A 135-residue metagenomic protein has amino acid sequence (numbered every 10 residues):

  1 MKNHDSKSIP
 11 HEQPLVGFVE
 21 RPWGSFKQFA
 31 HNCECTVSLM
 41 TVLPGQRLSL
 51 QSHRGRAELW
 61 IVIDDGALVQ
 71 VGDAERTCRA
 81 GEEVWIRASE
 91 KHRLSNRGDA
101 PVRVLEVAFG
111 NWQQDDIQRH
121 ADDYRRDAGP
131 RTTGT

Functional and structural regions predicted by a protein language model:
N3-E20, R93, R97-T135: Double-stranded beta-helix
P14-R56: A short glycine-rich, His/Asp/Glu-containing loop-to-beta-strand
F29, L39, I63-G66, W85 (+1 more regions): A structural signal for the main folded, soluble domain(s) of proteins
C35, H53-L68, G72: Glycine- and acidic-residue-biased ligand/ion/polar-headgroup-sensing regions
R47, L59, G66-L68, E75 (+2 more regions): Structural motif
G72-K91: Short acidic-glycine-tyrosine-enriched beta hairpin
